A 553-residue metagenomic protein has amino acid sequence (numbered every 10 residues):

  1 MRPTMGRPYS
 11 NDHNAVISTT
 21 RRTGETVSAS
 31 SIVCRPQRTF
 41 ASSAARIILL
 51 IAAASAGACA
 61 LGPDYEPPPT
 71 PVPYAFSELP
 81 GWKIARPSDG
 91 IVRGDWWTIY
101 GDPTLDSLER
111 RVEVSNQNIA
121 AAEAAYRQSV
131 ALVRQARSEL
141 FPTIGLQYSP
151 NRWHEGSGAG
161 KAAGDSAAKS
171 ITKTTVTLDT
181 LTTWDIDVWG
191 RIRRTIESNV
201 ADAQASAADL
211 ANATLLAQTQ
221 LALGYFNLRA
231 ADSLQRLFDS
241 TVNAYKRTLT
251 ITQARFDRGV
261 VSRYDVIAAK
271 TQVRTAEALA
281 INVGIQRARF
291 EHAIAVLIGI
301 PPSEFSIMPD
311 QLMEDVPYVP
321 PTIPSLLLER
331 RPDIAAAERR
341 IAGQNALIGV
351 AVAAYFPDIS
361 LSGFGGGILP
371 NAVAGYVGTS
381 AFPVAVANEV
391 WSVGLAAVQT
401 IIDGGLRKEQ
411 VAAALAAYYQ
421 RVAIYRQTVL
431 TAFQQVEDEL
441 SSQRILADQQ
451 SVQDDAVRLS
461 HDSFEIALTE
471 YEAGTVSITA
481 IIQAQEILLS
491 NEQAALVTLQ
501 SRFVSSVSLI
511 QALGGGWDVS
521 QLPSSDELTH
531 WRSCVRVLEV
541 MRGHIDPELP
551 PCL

Functional and structural regions predicted by a protein language model:
R2, G6-R7, R21, C34-A44: Short, low-complexity intrinsically disordered segments enriched in A/P/G/S/L with frequent Arg, especially at protein
G6, S18-T19, S28-A29: Ser/Thr/Pro/Gly-rich low-complexity, intrinsically disordered segments
A45-V114, K161, V200, G284-E329 (+4 more regions): Terminal intrinsically disordered/low-complexity segments used for targeting and assembly
L61-D64, P68, G94-D95, G101-R111 (+8 more regions): Small/polar-residue-enriched beta-strand and adjacent coil segments characteristic of outer-membrane beta-barrel
I192, A208-I323, S442, L446-Q449 (+5 more regions): Periplasmic alpha-helical coiled-coil/stalk elements that build and connect Gram-negative outer-membrane
G259-S262, A432-E439, G474-I478: Alpha-helical heptad-repeat coiled-coil segments that mediate oligomerization/polymerization in large
L361, A397, A414, Y418-R421 (+10 more regions): Hydrophobic, well-ordered secondary-structure elements that form the walls of internal hydrophobic environments
